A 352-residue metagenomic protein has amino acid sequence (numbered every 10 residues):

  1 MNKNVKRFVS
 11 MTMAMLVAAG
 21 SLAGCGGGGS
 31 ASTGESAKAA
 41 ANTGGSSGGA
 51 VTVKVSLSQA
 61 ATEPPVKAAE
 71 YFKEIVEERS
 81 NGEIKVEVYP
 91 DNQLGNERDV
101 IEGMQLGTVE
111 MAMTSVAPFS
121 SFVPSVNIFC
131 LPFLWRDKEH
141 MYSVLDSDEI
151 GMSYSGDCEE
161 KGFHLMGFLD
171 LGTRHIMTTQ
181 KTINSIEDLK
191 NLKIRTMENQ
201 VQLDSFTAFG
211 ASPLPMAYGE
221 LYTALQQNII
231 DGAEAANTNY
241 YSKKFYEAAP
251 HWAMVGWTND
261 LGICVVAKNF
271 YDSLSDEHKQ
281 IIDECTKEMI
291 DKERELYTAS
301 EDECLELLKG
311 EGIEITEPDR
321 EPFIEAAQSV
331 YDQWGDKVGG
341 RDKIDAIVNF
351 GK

Functional and structural regions predicted by a protein language model:
M1-T12: Bacterial N-terminal signal peptides that target proteins for export
G20-G24: C-terminal motif of bacterial Sec signal peptides marking the signal peptidase cleavage site
G26-G34, K38-A40, G44-H140, E149 (+1 more regions): N-terminal secretory/targeting leader peptides
